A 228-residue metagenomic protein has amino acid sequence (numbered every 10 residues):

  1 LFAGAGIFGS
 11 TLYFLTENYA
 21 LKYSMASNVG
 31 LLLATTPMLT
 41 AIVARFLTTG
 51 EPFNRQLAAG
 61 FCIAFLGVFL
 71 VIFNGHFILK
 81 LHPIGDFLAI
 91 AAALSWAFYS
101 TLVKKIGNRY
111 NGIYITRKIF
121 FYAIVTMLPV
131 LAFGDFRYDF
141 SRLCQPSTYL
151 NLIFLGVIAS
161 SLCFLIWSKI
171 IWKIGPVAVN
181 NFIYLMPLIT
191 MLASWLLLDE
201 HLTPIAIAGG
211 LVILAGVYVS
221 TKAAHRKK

Functional and structural regions predicted by a protein language model:
L1-L33, V68-L70, G156-I174: Specific transmembrane alpha-helical segments of multi-pass solute transporters/efflux pumps, especially DMT/EamA
G4, L57-L66, I84-A91, S95 (+2 more regions): Hydrophobic alpha-helical transmembrane segments of multi-pass integral membrane proteins, especially transporters
G6-T11, L15, M38-I42, L94-A97 (+6 more regions): Hydrophobic/small/kink-forming positions within alpha-helical transmembrane segments of polytopic membrane proteins
G9, N18-P52, Q56, A92 (+1 more regions): Specific alpha-helical transmembrane segments that line the substrate/conduction pathway and gating interfaces
A20, F46-T49, F53, I106 (+5 more regions): Hydrophobic/aromatic residues within transmembrane alpha-helices of multi-pass small-molecule transporters
L39-P52, S100-R109, C163-I171: C-terminal ends of transmembrane helices
V43, F53-N74, Y184, A193 (+1 more regions): Hydrophobic transmembrane alpha-helices of multi-pass small-molecule transport proteins
F65-K80, Y122-S147, L192-L202, V219-A224: Membrane-interface helix-cap regions at the ends of transmembrane helices in multi-pass membrane proteins
